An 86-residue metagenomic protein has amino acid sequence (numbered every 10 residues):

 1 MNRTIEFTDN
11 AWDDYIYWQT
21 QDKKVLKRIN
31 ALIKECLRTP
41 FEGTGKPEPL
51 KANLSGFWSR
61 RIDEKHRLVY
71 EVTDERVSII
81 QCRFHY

Functional and structural regions predicted by a protein language model:
N2-T4, N10-L26, A31, T44 (+3 more regions): Enriched for short, Lys/Arg-rich terminal
